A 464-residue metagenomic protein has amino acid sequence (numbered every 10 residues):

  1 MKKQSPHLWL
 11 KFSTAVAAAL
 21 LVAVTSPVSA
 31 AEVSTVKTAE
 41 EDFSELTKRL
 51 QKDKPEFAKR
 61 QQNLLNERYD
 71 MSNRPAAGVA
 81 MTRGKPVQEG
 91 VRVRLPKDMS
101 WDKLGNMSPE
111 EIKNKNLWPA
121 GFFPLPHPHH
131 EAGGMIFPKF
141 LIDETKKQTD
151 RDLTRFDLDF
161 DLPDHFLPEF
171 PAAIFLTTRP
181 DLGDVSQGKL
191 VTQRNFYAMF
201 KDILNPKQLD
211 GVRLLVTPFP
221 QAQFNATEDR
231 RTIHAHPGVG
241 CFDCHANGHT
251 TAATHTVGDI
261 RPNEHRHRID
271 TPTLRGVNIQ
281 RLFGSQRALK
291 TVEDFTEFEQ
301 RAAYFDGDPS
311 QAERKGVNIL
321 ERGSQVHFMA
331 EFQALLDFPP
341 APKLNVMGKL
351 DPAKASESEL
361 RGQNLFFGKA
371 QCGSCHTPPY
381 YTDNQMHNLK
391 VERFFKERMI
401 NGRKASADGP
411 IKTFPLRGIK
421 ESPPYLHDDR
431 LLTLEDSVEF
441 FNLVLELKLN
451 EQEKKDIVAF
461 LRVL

Functional and structural regions predicted by a protein language model:
M1-W9: N-terminal secretory signal peptides that target proteins for export/translocation
S13-V24: Bacterial N-terminal signal peptides
A30-L464: Periplasmic c-type cytochrome electron-transfer domains
